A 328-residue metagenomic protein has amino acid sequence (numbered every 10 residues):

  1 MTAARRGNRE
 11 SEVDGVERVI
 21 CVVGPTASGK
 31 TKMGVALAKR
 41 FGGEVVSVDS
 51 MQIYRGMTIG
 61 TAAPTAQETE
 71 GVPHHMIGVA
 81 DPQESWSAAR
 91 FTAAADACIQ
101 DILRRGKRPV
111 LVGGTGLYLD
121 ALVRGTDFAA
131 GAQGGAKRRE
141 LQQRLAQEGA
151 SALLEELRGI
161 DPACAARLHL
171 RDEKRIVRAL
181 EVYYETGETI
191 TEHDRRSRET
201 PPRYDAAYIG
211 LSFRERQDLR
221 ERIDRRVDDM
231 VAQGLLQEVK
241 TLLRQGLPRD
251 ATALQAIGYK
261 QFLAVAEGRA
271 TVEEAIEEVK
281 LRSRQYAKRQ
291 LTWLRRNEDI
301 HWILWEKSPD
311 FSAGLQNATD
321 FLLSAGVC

Functional and structural regions predicted by a protein language model:
M1-C328: Phosphate/pyrophosphate-binding catalytic cores of soluble transferases and nucleic-acid-acting enzymes
